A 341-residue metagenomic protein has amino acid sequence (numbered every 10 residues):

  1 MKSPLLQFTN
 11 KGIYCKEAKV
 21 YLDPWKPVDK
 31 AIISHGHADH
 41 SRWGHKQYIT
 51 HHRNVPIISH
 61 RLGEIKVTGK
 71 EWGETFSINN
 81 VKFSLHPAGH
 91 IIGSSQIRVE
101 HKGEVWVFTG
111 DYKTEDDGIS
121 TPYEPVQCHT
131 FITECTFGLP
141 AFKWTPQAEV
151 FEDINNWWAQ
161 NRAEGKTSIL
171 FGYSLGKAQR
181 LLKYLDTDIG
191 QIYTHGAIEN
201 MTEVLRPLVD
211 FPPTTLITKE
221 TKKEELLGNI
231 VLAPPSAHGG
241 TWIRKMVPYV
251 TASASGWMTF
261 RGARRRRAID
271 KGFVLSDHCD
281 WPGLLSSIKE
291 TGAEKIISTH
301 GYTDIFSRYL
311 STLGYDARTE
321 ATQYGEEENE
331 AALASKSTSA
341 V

Functional and structural regions predicted by a protein language model:
M1, T187, T218-V341: C-terminal regulatory/interaction regions
K2-K26, K30, G36-I169, G176 (+2 more regions): His/Asp/Glu-rich metal-coordinating catalytic cores of metallo-dependent phosphodiesterases/hydrolases acting on
D29-H35, H45-H52, L62-W72, N80-F83 (+5 more regions): Active-site regions of enzymes building and remodeling cell-envelope glycoconjugates
A38, N54-V55, K177, I198 (+2 more regions): Alpha-helix capping/helix-boundary segments
S41, S94, D116-D117, A178-L181 (+3 more regions): Short, well-ordered alpha-helical microsegments
G89-V99, Y112, D116-D117, T130 (+4 more regions): Active-site-proximal loop/helix segment associated with metal-binding centers of metalloenzymes
P125, L139-E225, K295-V341: Binuclear metal-ion centers of metallo-dependent hydrolases, dominated by the metallo-beta-lactamase
